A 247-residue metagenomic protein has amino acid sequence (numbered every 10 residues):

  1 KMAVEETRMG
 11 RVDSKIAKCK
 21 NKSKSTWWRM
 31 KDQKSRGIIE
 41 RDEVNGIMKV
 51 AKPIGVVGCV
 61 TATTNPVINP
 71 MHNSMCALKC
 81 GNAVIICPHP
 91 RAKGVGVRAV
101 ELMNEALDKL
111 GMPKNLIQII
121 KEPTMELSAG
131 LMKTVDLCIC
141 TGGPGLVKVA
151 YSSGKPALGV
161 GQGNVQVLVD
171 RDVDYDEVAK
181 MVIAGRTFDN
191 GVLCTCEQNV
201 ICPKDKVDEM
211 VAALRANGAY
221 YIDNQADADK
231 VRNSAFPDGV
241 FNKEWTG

Functional and structural regions predicted by a protein language model:
K1-I47: N-terminal Rossmann-like NAD(P)+-binding subdomain of aldehyde/semialdehyde dehydrogenases
A3, A99, M103-L107, V182 (+2 more regions): Hydrophobic alpha-helical packing residues
E6, A106-L110, N217, Y221: Solvent-exposed amphipathic alpha-helical surface segments
V12, C19, M30-Q33, R41-D42 (+7 more regions): Surface-exposed loop/turn and secondary-structure junction residues enriched for glycine/proline
S23-T26, L127-L131, N233-V240: Short, solvent-exposed polar/charged micro-motifs at secondary-structure junctions
I38-E177: Rossmann-like NAD(P) dinucleotide-binding subdomain of oxidoreductase/dehydrogenase enzymes
M71, C76-C80, V147-G247: ALDH superfamily catalytic-core signature
